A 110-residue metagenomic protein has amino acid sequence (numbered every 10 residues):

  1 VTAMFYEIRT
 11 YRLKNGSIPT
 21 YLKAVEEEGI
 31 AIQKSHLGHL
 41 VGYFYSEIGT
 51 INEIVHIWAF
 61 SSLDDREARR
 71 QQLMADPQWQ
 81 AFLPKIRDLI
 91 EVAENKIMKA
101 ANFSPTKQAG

Functional and structural regions predicted by a protein language model:
T2-A3, K14, H36-V55, S61 (+1 more regions): Glycine-rich beta-strand-turn "strand-cap" elements at beta-sheet edges
F5-R9, Y21, Q33, E53-W58: Short, structured motif recognition centered on aromatic/hydrophobic residues
Y6, I30, L63-E67, A93-K96: Short alpha-helical segments used as structural interaction elements across diverse proteins
S17-G42: Short amphipathic alpha-helical segments
P19-Y21, S62-M74: Short amphipathic alpha-helices within nucleic acid-binding modules
V25, R70, L83: Short, flexible helix/strand-to-coil boundary loops that buttress conserved ligand/catalytic motifs in alpha/beta
E27, L73-D76: Short, conserved loop/turn and helix-capping segments at secondary-structure boundaries that abut family-defining
I32, P77-Q78: A common structural junction motif
